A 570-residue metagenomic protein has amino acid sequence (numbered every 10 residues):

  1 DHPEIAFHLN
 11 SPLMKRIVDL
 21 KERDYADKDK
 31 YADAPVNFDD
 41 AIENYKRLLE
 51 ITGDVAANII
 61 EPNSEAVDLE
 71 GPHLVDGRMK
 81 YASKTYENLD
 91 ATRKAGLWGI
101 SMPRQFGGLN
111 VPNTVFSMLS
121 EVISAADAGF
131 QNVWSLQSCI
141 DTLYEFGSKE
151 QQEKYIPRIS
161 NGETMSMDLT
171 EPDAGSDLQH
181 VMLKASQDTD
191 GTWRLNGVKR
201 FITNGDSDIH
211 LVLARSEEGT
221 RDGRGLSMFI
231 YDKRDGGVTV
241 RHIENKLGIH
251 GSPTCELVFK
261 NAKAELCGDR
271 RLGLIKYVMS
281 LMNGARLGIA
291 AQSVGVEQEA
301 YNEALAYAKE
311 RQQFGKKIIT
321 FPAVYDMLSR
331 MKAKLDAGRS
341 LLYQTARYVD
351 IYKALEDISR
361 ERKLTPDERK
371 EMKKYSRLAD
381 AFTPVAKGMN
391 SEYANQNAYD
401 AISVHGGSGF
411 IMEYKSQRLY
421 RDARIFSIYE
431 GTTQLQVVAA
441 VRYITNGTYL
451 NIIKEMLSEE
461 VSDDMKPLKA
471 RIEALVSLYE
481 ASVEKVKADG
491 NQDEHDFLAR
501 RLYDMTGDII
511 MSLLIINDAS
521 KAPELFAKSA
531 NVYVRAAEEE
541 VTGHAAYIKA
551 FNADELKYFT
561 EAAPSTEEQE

Functional and structural regions predicted by a protein language model:
D1-V75, S565-E570: Extended, charge-enriched "interface" segments that sit outside catalytic cores
P3-E4, L13, G96, I249 (+3 more regions): Alpha-helix capping/hinge segments and adjacent helical runs
D29-K30, R234-G237, R241, P253-A285 (+3 more regions): A glycine-rich, basic-preceded beta-loop-alpha segment at the flavin cofactor/substrate interface of flavin-utilizing
G53-D54, K84-P157, N161, T203-G205 (+3 more regions): Internal helix-loop-helix
A185, I249-M279, G407-T433, V476: Flexible glycine/proline-rich, aromatic-decorated loop/lid segments
T192, N196-V238: A short core secondary-structure module
D336-K387, V483-F497, I516-S520, E524: C-terminal helix-coil-helix/basic helical segment that borders enzyme active sites and/or dimer interfaces and provides
G447, E459-E570: C-terminal amphipathic alpha-helical interaction region
